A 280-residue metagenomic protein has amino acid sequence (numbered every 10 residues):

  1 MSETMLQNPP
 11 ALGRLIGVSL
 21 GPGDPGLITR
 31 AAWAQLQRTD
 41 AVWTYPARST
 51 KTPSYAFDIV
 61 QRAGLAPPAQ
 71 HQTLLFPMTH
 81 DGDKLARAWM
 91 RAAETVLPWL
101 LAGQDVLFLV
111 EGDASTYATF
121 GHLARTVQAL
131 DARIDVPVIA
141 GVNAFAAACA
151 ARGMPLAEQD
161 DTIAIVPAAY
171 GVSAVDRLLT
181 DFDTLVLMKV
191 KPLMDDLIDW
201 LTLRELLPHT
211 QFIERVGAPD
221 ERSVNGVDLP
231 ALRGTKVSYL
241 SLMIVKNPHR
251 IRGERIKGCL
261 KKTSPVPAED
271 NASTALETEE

Functional and structural regions predicted by a protein language model:
S2-L74, D176-L179, Q211, V224-N225 (+1 more regions): Glycine-rich, flexible N-terminal cofactor/catalytic loop recognition
L15, L179-E280: A contiguous loop/helix-start segment that scaffolds small-molecule binding in enzyme catalytic cores
G23, I28, L85-L97: Glycine-rich, highly charged phosphate/nucleotide-binding loops
A32-Q35, D58-R62, H122-T126, G153-M154 (+3 more regions): Short, solvent-exposed amphipathic alpha-helical segments in soluble enzyme and RNA/protein-processing domains
Q35-R38, E94-Q104: Glycine-rich phosphate/diphosphate-binding loops that line cofactor/substrate pockets in enzymes
T44-Y45, T73, F108-V110, V136-G141 (+3 more regions): General beta-strand structural signal in soluble alpha/beta enzymes
Q70-M90: Phosphate/nucleotide-donor binding subsite
G112-D181, I251: Class I SAM-dependent methyltransferase SAM-binding "motif I" and its flanking Rossmann-like core
